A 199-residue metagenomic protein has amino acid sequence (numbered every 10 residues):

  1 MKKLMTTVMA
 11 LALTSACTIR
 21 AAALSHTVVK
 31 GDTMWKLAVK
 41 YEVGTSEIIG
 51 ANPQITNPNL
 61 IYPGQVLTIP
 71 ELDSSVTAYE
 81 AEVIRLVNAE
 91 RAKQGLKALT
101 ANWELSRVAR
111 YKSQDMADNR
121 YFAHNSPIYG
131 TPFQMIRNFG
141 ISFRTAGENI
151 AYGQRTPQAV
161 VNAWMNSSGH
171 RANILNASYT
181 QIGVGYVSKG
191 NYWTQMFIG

Functional and structural regions predicted by a protein language model:
M1-A23: Sec-dependent N-terminal signal peptides of Gram-positive bacterial secreted proteins and lipoproteins
T27, K36, K40, G44-S75: Extracellular LysM carbohydrate-binding repeats and other cell-envelope/extracellular binding modules
V43, T56, Y62, L96 (+5 more regions): Extracytoplasmic
P58, Q94-V108, R120-I128, G147 (+1 more regions): Surface-exposed patches in mature extracellular/periplasmic domains of secreted proteins
V76-A117: A short alpha-helix/helix-coil micro-patch that ends at or immediately precedes a cysteine
V108-R155, I174: Short, surface-exposed glycine/acidic/tryptophan-bearing loops
G147-G199: Disulfide-stabilized extracellular recognition modules
